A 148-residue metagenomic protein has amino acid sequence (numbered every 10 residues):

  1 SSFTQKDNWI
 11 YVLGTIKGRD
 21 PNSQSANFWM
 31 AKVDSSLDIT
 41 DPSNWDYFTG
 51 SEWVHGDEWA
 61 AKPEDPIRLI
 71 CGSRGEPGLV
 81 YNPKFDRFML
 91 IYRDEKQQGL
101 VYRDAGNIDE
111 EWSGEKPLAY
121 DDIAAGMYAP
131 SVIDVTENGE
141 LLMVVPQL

Functional and structural regions predicted by a protein language model:
S1, Q5-R74, Y81-A124, E140-L148: Beta-rich carbohydrate-recognition and catalytic domains
L79-V80, V132-D134: Beta-propeller blade termini
G126-A129: Short, surface-exposed coil-to-beta transition loops
E137: Extended interaction regions within the primary functional domain
